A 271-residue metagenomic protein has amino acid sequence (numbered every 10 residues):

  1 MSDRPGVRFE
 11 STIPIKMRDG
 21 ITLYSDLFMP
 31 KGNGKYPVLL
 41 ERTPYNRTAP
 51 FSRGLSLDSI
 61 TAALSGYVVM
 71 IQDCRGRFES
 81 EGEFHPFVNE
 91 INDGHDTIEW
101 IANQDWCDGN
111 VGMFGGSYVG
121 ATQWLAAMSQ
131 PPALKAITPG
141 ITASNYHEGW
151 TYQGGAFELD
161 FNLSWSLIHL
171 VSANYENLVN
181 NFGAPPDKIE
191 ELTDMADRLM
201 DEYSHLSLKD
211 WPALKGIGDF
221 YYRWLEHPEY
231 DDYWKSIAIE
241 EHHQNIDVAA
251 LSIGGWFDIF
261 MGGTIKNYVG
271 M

Functional and structural regions predicted by a protein language model:
M1-G32: N-terminal cap/lid segment of alpha/beta-hydrolase-fold proteins
I21-L23, P30-L39, C107, N245-I246: Proline/glycine-enriched tight loop/beta-turn segments at coil->beta junctions that connect or precede beta-strands
P30-N103, T151-Y152, F157-L159: Cap/lid segment of the alpha/beta-hydrolase catalytic domain
A49-F51, S204-E241, V248: Mobile cap/lid helix-loop segments that gate and shape the active-site cleft of serine hydrolases
W106-Y118: Alpha/beta-hydrolase fold nucleophile elbow
F114, A121-E190, W256-F257: A catalytic-pocket lid/entrance helix-loop region that shapes and gates access to the active site across common
I246, S252-G254: Short beta-strand/loop motif that positions the catalytic acidic residue of the alpha/beta-hydrolase fold
G262-M271: Active-site-adjacent alpha-helix of alpha/beta-hydrolase-fold enzymes
